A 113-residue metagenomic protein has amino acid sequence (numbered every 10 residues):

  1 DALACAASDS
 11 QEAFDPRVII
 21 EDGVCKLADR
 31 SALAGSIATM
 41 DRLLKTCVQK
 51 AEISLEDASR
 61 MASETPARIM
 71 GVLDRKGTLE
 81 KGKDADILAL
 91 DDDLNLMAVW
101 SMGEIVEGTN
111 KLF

Functional and structural regions predicted by a protein language model:
D1-K83, I87-L90: His/Asp/Glu-enriched, well-ordered alpha-helical/loop segment that forms or immediately abuts the divalent-metal
R68, T78-F113: C-terminal cap of metal-dependent C-N hydrolases
